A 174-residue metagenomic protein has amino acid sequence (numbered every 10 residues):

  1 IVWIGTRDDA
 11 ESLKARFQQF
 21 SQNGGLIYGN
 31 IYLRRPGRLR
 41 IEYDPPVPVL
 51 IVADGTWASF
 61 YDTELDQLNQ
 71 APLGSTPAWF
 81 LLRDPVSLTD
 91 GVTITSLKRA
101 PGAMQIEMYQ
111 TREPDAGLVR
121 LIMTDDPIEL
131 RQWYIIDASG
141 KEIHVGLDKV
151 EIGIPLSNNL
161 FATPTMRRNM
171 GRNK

Functional and structural regions predicted by a protein language model:
G5-G24: A short, Trp-centered hydrophobic/proline-enriched beta-strand micro-motif
R7, P77-T89: Short, solvent-exposed helix-to-loop capping segments enriched in aromatics
D9-L13, I27-G29, R35-G37, V47 (+6 more regions): Envelope-exposed proteins and targeting segments
A15-F17, L39-Y43, A58-Y61, I106-M108 (+1 more regions): Short hydrophobic/aromatic-rich beta-strand segments that constitute the beta-sheet cores of beta-sandwich/beta-barrel
S21-N23, E64, S139: Solvent-exposed strand-loop boundary residues in beta-sheet-rich modules
N30-F80, I143-H144, K149: An acidic-aromatic
T89-K174: Gly/Pro-enriched, hydrophobic low-complexity segments that function as extracytoplasmic propeptides/linkers
